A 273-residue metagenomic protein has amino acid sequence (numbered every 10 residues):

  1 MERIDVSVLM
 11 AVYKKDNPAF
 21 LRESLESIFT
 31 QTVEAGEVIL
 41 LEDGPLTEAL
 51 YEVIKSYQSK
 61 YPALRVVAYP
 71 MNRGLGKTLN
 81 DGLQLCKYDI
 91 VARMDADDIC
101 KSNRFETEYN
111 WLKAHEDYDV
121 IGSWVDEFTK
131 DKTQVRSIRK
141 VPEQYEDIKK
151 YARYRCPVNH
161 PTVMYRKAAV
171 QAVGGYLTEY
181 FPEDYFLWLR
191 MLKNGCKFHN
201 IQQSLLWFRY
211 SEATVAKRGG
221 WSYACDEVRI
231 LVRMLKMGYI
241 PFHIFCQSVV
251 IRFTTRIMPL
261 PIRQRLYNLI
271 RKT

Functional and structural regions predicted by a protein language model:
K15-T30: Short, well-formed alpha-helical segments that are part of the catalytic scaffolds of diverse glycosyltransferases
E42-Y51, M71, D95: A conserved acidic beta->alpha catalytic loop
Y69-C86, T107: Glycine-rich, basic loop-to-helix element that forms the pyrophosphate-binding segment of sugar-nucleotide handling
V91: Short aromatic/hydrophobic "clamp" motif used to bind/position activated sugar donors
N103-R136: Conserved donor NDP-sugar-binding/catalytic core segment of glycosyltransferases
W124, F198-L205: Catalytic beta-strand/loop signature of glycosyltransferases that borders the donor
F181-L189: Acidic donor-binding loop at a coil-to-helix junction in glycosyltransferase catalytic cores that engages
C196, F208, A216-P241: Catalytic core of nucleotide-sugar-dependent glycosyltransferases
